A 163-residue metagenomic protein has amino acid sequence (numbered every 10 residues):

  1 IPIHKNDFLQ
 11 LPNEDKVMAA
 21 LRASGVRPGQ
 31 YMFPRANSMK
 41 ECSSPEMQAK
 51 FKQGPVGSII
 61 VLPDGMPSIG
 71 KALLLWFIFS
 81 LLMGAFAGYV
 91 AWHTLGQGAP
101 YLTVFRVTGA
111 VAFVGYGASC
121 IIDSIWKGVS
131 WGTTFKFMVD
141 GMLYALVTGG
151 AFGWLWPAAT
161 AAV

Functional and structural regions predicted by a protein language model:
I1-V163: Juxtamembrane/disordered regions of integral membrane proteins
